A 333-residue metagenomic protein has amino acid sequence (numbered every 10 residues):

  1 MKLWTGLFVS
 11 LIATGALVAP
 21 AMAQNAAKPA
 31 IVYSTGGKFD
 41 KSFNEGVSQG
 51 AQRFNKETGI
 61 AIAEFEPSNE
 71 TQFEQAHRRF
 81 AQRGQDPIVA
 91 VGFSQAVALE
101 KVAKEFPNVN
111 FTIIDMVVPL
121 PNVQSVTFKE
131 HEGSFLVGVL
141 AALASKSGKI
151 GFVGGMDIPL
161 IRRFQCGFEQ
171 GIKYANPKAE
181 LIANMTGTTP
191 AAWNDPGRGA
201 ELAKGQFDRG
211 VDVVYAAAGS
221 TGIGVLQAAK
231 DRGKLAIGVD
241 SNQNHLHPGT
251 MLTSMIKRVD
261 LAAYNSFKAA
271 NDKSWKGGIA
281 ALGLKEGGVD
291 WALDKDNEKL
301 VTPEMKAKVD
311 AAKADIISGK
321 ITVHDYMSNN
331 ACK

Functional and structural regions predicted by a protein language model:
M1-F8: Bacterial N-terminal signal peptides that target proteins for export
L17-A23: Sec/Tat signal peptide C-region and signal peptidase I cleavage site
A23-K333: A residue-level marker of the well-folded mature domains of exported/periplasmic proteins
